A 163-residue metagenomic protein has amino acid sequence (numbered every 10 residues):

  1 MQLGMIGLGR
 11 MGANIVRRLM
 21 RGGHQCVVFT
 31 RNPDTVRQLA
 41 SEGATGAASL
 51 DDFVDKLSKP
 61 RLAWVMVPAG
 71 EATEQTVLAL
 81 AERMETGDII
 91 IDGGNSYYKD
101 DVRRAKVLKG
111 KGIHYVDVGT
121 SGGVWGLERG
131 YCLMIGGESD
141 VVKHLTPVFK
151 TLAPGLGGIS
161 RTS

Functional and structural regions predicted by a protein language model:
M1-R61, R83, G87, V124-L127: NAD(P)+-binding Rossmann beta1-loop-alpha1 motif at the extreme N-terminus of oxidoreductases
Q2-M5, I90, Y115, M134: Short glycine-aspartate micro-motif
L50-V116: Rossmann-fold NAD(P) dinucleotide-binding segment
T76, Y97-S163: Rossmann-fold dinucleotide-binding core
